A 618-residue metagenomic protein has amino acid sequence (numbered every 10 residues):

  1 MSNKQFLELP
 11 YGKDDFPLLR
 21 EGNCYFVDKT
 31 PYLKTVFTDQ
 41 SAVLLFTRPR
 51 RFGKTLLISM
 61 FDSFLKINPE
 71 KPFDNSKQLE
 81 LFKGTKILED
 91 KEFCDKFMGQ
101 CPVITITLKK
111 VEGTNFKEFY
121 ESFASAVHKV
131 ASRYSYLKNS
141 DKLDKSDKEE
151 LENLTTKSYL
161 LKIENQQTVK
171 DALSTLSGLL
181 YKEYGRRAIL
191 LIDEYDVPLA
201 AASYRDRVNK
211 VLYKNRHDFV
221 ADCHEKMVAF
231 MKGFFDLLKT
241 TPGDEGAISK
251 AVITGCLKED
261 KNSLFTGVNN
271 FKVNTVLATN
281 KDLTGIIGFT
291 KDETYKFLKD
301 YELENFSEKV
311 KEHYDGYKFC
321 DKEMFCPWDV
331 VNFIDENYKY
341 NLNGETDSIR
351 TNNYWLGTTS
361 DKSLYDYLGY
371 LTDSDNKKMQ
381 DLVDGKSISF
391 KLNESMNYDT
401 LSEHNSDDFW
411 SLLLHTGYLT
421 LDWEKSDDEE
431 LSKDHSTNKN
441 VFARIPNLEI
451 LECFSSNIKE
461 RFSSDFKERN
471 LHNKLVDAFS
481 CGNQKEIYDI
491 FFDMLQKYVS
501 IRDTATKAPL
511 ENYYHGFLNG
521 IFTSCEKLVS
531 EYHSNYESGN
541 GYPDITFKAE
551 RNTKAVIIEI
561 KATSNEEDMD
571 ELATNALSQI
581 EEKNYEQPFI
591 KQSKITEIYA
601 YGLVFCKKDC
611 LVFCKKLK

Functional and structural regions predicted by a protein language model:
S2-L88: Walker A/P-loop-proximal flanking segment of P-loop NTPase domains
Y11-D15, T105, K109-E118, S122-K170 (+1 more regions): Conserved P-loop NTPase mechanochemical-coupling segment
D28, K34, P69-Y136: P-loop NTPase motor core
F64-G99, Y213-R216, V220, H224-F230 (+2 more regions): Flexible phosphate/Mg2+-sensing switch loops adjacent to catalytic phosphate-binding sites
A131, A172-Y184, L212-S249, Y585-P588: Substrate-engagement module of ASCE P-loop NTPases
I189-D193, K232-G233, S249-C256: Structural recognition of the conserved hydrophobic beta-strand(s) that form the central parallel beta-sheet of P-loop
D260-N269, N274-D335, N341: Amphipathic alpha-helical segments of the small helical/lid subdomains adjacent to P-loop NTPase cores
F271-K272, V276, F325-N584, I595 (+1 more regions): Extended alpha-helical interface modules used as scaffolds for assembling large macromolecular complexes
